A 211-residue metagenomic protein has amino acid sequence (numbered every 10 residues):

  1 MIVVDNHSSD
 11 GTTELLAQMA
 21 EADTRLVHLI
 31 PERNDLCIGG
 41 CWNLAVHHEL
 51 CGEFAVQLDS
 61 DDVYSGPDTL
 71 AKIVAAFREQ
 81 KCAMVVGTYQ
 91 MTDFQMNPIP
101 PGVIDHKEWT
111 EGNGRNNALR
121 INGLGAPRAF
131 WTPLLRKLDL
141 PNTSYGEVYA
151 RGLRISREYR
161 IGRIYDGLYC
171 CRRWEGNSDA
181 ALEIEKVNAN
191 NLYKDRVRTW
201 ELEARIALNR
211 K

Functional and structural regions predicted by a protein language model:
D5-E14, D35, D59, V63: A conserved acidic beta->alpha catalytic loop
T13-E14, N43, G52, G66-R78: Short alpha-helix within the catalytic core of nucleotide-sugar-dependent glycosyltransferases
E32-L50: Glycine-rich, basic loop-to-helix element that forms the pyrophosphate-binding segment of sugar-nucleotide handling
A55: Short aromatic/hydrophobic "clamp" motif used to bind/position activated sugar donors
L58, Y64-T69, M91, E147 (+1 more regions): Hydrophobic/aromatic residue at the end of a short beta strand that borders the catalytic acidic motif
D68-P101: Conserved donor NDP-sugar-binding/catalytic core segment of glycosyltransferases
M91-G112, I121: Acidic/His-rich active-site region of diverse nucleotide-sugar glycosyltransferases
E111-W200: Conserved nucleotide-sugar donor-binding catalytic segment
